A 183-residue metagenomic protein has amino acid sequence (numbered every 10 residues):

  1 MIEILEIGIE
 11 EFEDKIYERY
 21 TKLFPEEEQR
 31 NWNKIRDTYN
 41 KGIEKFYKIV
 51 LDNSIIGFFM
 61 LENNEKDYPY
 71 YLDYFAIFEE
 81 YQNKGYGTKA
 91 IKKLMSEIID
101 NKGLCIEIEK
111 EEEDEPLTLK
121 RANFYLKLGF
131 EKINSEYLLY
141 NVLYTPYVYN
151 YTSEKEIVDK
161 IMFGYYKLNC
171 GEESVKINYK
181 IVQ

Functional and structural regions predicted by a protein language model:
M1-K34, E156-M162, I177-I181: Short amphipathic alpha-helix that is part of the acyltransferase structural core
D37-G42: Short loop/turn motifs at secondary-structure junctions and domain boundaries
K48, S54-N63, P69-A76: Conserved beta-strand in the GNAT
E62-E65, E79, E136-Y137: Short, low-complexity Ser/Thr-rich regulatory SLiMs
I77, N83-E97: Conserved acetyl-CoA-binding loop-helix of GNAT-fold acetyltransferases
I98-P116: Conserved GNAT acetyl-CoA-binding A-motif
K110-S135: Conserved active-site alpha-helix within GNAT-family acetyltransferase domains
T118, L138-Q183: C-terminal "cap" of GNAT-fold acetyltransferases
